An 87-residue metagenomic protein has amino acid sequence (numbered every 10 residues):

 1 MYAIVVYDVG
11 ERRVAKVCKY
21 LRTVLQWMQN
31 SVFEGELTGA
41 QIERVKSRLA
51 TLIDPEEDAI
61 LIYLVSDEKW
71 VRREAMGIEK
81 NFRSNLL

Functional and structural regions predicted by a protein language model:
M1, R13, K19-Y20, V45-K46 (+3 more regions): Short leucine-rich amphipathic alpha-helices used at interfaces
M1-Q41: Extended, hydrophobic alpha-helical segments
K19, L25-W27, I42, S47-R48 (+3 more regions): Alpha-helix boundary/interfacial micro-motifs
N30-A59, L64: Short, intrinsically disordered low-complexity segments
T51-L87: C-terminal structural segments of small proteins and small subunits
